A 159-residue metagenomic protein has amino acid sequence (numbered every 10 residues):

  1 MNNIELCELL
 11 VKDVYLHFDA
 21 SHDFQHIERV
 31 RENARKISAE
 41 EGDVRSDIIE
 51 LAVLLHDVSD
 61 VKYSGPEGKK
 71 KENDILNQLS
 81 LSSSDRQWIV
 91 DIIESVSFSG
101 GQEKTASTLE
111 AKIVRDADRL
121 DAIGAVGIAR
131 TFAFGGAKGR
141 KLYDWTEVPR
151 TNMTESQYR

Functional and structural regions predicted by a protein language model:
M1-K12: Short alpha-helical hairpin
N2, Y15-F24, E28, E32-G42 (+2 more regions): Divalent metal-dependent phosphate-bond-processing catalytic cores, especially two-metal-ion Mg2+/Mn2+ enzymes that act
Y15-F18, S38, D57-K62, L76-S80 (+1 more regions): Short amphipathic alpha-helical interaction patches enriched in hydrophobic/aromatic residues with interspersed Lys/Arg
V30, E67-L79: An active-site-proximal "capping" alpha-helix that borders the catalytic cofactor pocket
V44-R45, D85: Membrane-helix interface segments
S46-S64, V90-S99: His-Asp-centered metal-binding catalytic motifs of divalent-metal-dependent phosphohydrolases/nucleases
S82-R115: Hydrophobic, well-structured mid-protein blocks that either form specific transmembrane helices
